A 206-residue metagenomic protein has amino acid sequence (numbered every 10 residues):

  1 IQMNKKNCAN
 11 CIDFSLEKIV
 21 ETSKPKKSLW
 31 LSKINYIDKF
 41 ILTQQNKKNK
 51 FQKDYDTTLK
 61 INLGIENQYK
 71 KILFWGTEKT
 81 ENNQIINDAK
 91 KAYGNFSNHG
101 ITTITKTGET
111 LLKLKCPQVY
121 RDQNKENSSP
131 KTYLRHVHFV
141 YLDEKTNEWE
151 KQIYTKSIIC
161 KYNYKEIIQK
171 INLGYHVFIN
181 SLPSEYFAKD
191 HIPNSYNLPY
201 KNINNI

Functional and structural regions predicted by a protein language model:
M3-C160: Beta-strand-dominated extracellular/periplasmic modules and repeats in secreted or surface-exposed proteins
K70, E185, P193: Glycine-centered loop/turn positions within well-structured domains that cap or flank conserved ligand/cofactor-binding
W75-T77, S181-L182, Y200: Acidic/polar N-terminal loop/beta-strand segments that form early-domain functional surfaces
E81-N82, Y186-F187, N205: Eukaryotic short linear interaction motifs
I86, D190-I192: Short aromatic-enriched loop/helix-cap "lid" or pocket-rim segments at secondary-structure transitions that line
I101, F178, S195-N197: Conserved beta-strand scaffold positions in the cores of enzyme catalytic domains, especially in NTP/NDP-utilizing
E144-D190: Flexible, polar/low-complexity N-terminal or interdomain linker segments that lie immediately upstream of folded
Y196-I206: Helix-loop module immediately N-terminal to the HCX5R catalytic loop in PTP-like cysteine phosphatase domains
